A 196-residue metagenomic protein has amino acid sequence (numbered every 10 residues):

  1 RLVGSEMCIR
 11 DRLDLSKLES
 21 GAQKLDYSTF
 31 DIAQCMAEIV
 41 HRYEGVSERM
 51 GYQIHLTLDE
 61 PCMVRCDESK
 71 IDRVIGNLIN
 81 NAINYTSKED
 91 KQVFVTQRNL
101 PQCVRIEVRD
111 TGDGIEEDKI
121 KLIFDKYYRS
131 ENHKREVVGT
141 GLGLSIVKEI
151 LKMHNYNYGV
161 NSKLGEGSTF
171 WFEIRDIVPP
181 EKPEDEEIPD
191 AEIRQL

Functional and structural regions predicted by a protein language model:
L2-I9: Short, small-residue-biased leader/transition segments that mark boundaries at the very start of proteins
S20-L25, M63-C66: Conserved micro-motifs of the catalytic ATP-binding
I32, G114-L122: Short helix N-cap motif at coil->helix boundaries in the Bergerat
G45, D113-G114: Glycine-rich G1-box
V46-H55: Short conserved segments within the C-terminal catalytic ATPase subdomain
A82-I83: Short helix-loop "hinge" at the ATP-lid/N-box region of the Bergerat-fold HATPase_c
N155-N161: Glycine-rich ATP-binding loops of the HATPase_c
